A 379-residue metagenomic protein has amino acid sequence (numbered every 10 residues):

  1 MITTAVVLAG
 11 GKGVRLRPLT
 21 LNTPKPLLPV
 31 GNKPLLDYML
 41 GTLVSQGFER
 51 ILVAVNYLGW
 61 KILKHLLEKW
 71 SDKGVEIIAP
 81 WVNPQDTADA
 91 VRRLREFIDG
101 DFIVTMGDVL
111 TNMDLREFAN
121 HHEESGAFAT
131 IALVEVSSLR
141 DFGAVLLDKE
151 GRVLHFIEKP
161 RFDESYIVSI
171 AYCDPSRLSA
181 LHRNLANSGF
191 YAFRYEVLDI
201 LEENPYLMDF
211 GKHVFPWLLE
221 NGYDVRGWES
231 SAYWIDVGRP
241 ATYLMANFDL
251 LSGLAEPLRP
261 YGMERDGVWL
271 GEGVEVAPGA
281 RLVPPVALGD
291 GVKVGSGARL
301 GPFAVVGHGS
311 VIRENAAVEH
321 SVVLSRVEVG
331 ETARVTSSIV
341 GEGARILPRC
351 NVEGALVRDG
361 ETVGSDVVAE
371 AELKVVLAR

Functional and structural regions predicted by a protein language model:
M1, E117, Y195-E196, E203-R379: Left-handed beta-helix
M1-L250: Unchanged
